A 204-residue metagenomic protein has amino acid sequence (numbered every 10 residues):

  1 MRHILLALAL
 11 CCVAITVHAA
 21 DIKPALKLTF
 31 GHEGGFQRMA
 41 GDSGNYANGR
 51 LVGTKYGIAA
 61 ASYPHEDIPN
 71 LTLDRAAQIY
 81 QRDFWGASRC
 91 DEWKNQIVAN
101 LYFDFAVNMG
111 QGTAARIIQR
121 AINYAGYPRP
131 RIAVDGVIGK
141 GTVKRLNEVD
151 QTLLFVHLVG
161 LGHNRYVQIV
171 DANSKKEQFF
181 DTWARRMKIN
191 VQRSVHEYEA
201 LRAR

Functional and structural regions predicted by a protein language model:
M1-I4: Positively charged n-region of N-terminal signal peptides that target proteins for export
V17-R204: Cell-wall polysaccharide-cleaving catalytic domain and substrate-binding groove, primarily in peptidoglycan/chitin
